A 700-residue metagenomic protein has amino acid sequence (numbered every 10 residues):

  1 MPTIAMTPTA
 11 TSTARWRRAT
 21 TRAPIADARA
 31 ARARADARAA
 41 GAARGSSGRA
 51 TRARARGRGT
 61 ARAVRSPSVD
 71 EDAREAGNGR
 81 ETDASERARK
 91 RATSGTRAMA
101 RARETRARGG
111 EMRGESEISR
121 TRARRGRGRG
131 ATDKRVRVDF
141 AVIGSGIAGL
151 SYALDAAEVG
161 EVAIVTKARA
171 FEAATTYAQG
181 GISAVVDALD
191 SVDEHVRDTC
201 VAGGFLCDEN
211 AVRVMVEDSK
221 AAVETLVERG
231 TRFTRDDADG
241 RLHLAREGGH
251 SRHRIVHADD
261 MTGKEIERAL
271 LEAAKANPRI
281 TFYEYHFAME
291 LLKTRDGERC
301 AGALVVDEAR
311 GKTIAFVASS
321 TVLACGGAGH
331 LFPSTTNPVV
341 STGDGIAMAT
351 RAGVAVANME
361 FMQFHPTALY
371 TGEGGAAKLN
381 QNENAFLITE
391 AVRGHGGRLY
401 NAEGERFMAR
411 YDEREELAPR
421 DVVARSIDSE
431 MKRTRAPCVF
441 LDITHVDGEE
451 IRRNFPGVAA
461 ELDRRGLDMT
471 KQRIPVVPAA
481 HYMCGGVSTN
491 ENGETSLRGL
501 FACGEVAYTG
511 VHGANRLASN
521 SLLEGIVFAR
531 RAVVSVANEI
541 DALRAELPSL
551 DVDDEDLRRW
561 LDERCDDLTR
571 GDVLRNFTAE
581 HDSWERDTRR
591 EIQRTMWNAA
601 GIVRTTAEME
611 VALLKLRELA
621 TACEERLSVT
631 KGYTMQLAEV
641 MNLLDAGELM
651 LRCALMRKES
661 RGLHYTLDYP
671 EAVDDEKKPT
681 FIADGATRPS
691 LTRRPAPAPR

Functional and structural regions predicted by a protein language model:
M1-G45, A50, M112: N-terminal chloroplast transit peptides
A100-F140, E158-V159: Extreme N-terminal leader/targeting segments of oxidoreductases
R120, R129, K134-V138, D155 (+13 more regions): Glycine- and aromatic-enriched mobile tails/lids
R135-V138, R310-S320, S496-L497: Core beta-strand elements of the Rossmann-like FAD/NAD(P) dinucleotide-binding domain in flavoenzyme oxidoreductases
V138-I164: N-terminal Rossmann-like FAD-binding beta1-loop-alpha1 element of flavoenzymes
A168-C200, G204, Q363-T367, A377 (+1 more regions): Conserved N-terminal glycine-rich FAD pyrophosphate-binding loop of Rossmann-like flavoproteins
A170, M348, V354-I474, S535-A545: An anion/pyrophosphate-binding glycine-rich loop and adjacent beta-alpha core in soluble alpha-beta enzymes
V227-K312, V317, A324, A368-T371 (+1 more regions): Conserved redox-cofactor binding core of oxidoreductases
